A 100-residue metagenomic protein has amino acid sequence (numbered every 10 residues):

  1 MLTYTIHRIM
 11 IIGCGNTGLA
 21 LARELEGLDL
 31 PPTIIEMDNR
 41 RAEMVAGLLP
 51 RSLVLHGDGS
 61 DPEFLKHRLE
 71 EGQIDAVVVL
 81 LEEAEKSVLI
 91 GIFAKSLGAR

Functional and structural regions predicted by a protein language model:
M1-R100: Cytosolic regulatory regions of ion transport systems
